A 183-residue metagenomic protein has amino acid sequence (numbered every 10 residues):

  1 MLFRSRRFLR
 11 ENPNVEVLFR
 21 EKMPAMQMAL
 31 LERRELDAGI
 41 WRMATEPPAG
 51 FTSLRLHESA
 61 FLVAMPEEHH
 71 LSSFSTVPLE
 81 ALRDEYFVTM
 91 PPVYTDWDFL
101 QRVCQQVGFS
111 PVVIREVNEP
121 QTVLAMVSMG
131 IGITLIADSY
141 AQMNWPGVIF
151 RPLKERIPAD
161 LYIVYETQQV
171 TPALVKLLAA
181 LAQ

Functional and structural regions predicted by a protein language model:
M1-E46, E116-V117: Central regulatory/effector-binding core of bacterial HTH transcription factors
R4-P13, W97-S110: Ligand-binding cleft/hinge of the Venus flytrap
E16, L30, R34-E35, R55 (+5 more regions): Conserved functional loop/turn residues at catalytic and ligand-binding sites
A25, E32, L36, I40-G50 (+3 more regions): A ligand-binding cleft/hinge motif common to bilobed small-molecule-binding domains
R42, Y86-V107, T171-V175, A179: Secondary-structure junction motif
G50-F61, M65-F87, P172-V175: Flexible hinge/capping segments at coil-to-helix
T52-L62, T134-S139, P146-D160: Short beta-strand->loop
V148-Q183: A late-sequence structural motif
